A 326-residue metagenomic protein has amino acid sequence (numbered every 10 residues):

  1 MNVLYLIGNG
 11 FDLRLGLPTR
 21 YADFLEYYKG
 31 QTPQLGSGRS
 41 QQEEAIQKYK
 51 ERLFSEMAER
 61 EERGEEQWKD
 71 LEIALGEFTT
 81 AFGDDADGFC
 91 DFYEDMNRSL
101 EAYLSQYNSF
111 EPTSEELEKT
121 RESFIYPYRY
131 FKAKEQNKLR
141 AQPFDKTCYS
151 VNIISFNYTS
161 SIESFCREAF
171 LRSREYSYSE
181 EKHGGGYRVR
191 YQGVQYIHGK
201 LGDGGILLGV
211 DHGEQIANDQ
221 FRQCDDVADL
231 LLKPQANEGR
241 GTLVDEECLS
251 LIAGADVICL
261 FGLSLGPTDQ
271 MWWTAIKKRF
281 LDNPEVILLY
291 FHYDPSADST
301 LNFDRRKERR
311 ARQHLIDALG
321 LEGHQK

Functional and structural regions predicted by a protein language model:
N2-L6, L15, T19, D23 (+6 more regions): Active-site periphery "cap/insert" segments of enzyme catalytic domains
D12: Conserved Rossmann-like nucleotide-cofactor binding loop
G16, G209, L319-G323: Glycine-centered secondary-structure boundary/capping sites
Q42, I46-Q47, G205-A253, F303-R312: Acidic, metal/cofactor-coordinating or nucleic-acid-engaging core segments within structured domains
S177-Q235, C259, D294: Long, well-ordered mid-to-C-terminal structural blocks that present hydrophobic/aromatic surfaces
N302-K326: Acidic, Ser/Thr-rich peripheral helices and adjacent loops at domain boundaries
